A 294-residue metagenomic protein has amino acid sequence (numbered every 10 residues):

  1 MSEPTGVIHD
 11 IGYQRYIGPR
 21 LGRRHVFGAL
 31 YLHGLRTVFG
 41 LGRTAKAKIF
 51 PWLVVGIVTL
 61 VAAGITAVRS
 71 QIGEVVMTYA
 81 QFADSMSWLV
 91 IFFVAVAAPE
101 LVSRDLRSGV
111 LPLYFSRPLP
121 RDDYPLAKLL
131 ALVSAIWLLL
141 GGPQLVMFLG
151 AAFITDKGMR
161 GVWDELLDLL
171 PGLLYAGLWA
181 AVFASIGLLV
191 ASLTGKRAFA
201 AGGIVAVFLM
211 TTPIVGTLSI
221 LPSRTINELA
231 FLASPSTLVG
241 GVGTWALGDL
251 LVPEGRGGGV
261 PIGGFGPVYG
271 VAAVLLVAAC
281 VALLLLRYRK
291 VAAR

Functional and structural regions predicted by a protein language model:
S2-I49, L286: Aromatic- and glycine-rich beta-strand/loop motifs that create alpha-glucan
A45-A67, W88-V94, I204-T211, L275-A279: Hydrophobic alpha-helical transmembrane segments of multi-pass membrane transport/permease proteins
I57-V61, A135, L139, P143 (+7 more regions): Alpha-helical transmembrane segments of multipass membrane proteins
A63-A98, V102-R104, L250-A272: Membrane-embedded or membrane-proximal helical elements that form or frame transporter/channel pores
F82, M86-L89, A98, V133 (+3 more regions): Hydrophobic alpha-helical transmembrane segments of multi-pass membrane proteins
L101-S134: Helix-loop-helix units of permease transmembrane domains in multi-pass membrane transporters, especially ABC
L126-A127, A131-L188, S192: Secretory targeting signals
A198-A292: Terminal transmembrane helical anchor/hairpin motif
